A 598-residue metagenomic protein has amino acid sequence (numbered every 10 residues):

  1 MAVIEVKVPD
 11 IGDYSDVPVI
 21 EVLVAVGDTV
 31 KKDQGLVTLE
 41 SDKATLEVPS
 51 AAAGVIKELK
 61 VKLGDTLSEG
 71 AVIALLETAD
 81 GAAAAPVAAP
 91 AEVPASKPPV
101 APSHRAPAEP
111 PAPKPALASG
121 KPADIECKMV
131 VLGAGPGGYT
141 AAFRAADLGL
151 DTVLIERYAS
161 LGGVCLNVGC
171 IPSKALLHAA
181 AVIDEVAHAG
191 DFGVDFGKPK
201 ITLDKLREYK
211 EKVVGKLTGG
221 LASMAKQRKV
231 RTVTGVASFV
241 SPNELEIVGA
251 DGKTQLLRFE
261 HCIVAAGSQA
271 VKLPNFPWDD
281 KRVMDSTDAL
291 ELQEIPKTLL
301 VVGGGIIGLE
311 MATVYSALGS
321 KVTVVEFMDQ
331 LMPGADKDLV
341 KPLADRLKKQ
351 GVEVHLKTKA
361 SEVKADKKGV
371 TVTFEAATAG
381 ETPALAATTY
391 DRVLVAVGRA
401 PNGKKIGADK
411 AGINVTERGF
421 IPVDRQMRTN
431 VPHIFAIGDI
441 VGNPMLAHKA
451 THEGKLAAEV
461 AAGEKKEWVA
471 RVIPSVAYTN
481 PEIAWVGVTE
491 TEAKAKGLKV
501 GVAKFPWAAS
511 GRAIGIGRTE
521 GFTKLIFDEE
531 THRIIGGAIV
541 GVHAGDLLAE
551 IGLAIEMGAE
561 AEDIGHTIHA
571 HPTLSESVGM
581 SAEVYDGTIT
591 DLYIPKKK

Functional and structural regions predicted by a protein language model:
M1, T78-C127, T378-E381: Intrinsically disordered, low-complexity linker and terminal tail regions
A2-A83, V153: Small cofactor-carrier domains centered on a conserved lysine used for covalent cofactor attachment
S103-P107, G120-K121, I125-C127, F143-L150 (+10 more regions): Glycine-rich flavin
K121-G137, I295-I307: Beta1/beta-strand and adjacent pyrophosphate-binding region of the FAD-binding site in flavoprotein oxidoreductases
V130-L132, A237, L256-G267, V301-V302 (+4 more regions): Short hydrophobic core segments
L132, A141, A146-Y158, V164 (+4 more regions): Flexible, glycine-rich terminal cap/loop adjacent to redox cofactors in electron-transfer oxidoreductases
A142, A146, A312, S316-A317: Gly/Ala-rich phosphate-binding loop of Rossmann-like dinucleotide-binding domains, activating on the conserved
D279-P296, T388, R392-V460, G552: FAD-site-proximal beta/loop scaffold in flavoenzymes
